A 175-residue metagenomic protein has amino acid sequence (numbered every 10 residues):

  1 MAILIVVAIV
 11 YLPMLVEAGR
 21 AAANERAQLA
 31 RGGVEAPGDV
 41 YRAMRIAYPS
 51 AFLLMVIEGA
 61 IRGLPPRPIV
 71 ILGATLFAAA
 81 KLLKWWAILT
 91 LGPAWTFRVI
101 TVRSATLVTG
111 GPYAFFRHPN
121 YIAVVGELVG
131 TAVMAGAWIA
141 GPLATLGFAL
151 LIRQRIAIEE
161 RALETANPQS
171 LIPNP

Functional and structural regions predicted by a protein language model:
M1-I5: Feature marks short, highly hydrophobic, charge-poor N-terminal signal-anchor/signal peptide-like helices that anchor
V7-A22: N-terminal signal-anchor/start-transfer transmembrane helix
I9-V10, R45, W138: Hydrophobic alpha-helical transmembrane segments of integral membrane proteins, especially lipid-exposed positions
L12-L15, L53, V129, L146: Hydrophobic residues within the alpha-helical transmembrane core of Major Facilitator Superfamily
G19-V40, G63-P175: Cytosolic-biased juxtamembrane loops and peripheral soluble domains of multi-pass membrane proteins
D39-I69: Long, highly hydrophobic alpha-helical transmembrane signal-anchor segments
